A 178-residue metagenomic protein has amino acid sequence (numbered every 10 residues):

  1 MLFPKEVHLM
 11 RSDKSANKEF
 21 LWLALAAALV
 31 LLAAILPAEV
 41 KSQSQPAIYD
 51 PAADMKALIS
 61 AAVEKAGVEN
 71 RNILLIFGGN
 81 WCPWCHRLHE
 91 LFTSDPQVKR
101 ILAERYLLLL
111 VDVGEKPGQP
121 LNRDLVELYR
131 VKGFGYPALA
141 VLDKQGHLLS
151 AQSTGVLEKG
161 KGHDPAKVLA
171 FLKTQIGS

Functional and structural regions predicted by a protein language model:
L2-P51: N-terminal targeting signals for export/organelle localization
V40-E69: N-terminal leader/targeting and pre-domain segments
E69-C82: Short active-site neighborhood of thiol/selenol oxidoreductases, capturing the structured segment around
N72, R123-L142: Structural micro-motif
N80-W84, L91-F92, V113-G118, G146-L148 (+1 more regions): Solvent-exposed loop/turn segments at secondary-structure junctions within structured extracellular/periplasmic domains
H86-I101: Typically the conserved alpha-helix immediately C-terminal to a functionally engaged Cys/Sec in thioredoxin-like
V98-L121: Thiol-based oxidoreductase modules, predominantly thioredoxin-like and allied folds used for disulfide exchange
F134-G177: Non-catalytic, surface beta->alpha helical segment in thiol-disulfide oxidoreductase systems
